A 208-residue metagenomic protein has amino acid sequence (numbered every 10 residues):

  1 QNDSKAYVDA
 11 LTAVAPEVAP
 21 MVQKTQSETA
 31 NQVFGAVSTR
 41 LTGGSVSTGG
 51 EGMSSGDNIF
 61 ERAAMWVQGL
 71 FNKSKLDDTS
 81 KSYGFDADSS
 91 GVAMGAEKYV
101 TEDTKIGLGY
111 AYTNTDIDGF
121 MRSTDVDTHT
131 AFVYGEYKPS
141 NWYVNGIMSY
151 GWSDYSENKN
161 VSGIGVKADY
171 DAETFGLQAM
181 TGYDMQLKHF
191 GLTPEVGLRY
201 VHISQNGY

Functional and structural regions predicted by a protein language model:
Q1, K5-V8, T12, I59-Y208: Membrane translocator/pore-forming domains, dominated by Gram-negative outer-membrane beta-barrels
Q1-D77: Interface/linker segment at the passenger-translocator junction of Type V secretion outer-membrane proteins
